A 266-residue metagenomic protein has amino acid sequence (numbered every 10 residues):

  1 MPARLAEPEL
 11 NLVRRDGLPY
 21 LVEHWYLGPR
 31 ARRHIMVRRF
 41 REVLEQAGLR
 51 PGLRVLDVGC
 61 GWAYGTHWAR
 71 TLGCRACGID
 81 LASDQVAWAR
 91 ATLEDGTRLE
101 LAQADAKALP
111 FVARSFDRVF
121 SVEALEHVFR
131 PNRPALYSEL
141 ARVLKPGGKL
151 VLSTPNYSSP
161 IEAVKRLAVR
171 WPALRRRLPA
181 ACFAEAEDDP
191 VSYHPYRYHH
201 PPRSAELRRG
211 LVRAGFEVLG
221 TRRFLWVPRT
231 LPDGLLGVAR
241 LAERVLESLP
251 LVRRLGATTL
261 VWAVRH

Functional and structural regions predicted by a protein language model:
M1-V112, R118-V122, P134-Y137, G256-T259: Conserved N-terminal segment of class I S-adenosyl-L-methionine
E23, G28-P29, R130-E139, V143 (+1 more regions): S-adenosyl-L-methionine-dependent methyltransferase catalytic module, highlighting the catalytic core
C74, L99, G148, F216-E217: A structural micro-motif
P110-A113, V128-F129, I161: Activation segment
E123-H127: Short catalytic micro-motifs in class I SAM-dependent methyltransferases
V264-H266: C-terminal beta-strand of the catalytic ATP-binding
